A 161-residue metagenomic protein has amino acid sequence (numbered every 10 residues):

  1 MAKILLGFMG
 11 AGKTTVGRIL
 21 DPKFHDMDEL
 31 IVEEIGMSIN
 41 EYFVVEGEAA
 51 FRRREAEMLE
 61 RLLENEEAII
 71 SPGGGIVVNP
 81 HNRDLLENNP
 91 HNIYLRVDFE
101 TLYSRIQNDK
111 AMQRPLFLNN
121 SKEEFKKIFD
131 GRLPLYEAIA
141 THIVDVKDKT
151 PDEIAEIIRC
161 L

Functional and structural regions predicted by a protein language model:
K3, I19, N65, D130-L161: NTP-dependent small-molecule kinase module
F8: P-loop (Walker A) phosphate-binding loop of NTP-binding proteins
A11: ATP-binding Walker
T14: Walker A/P-loop
K23, A68, H91, T141-H142: Well-ordered beta-strand positions
M27-G75, P80-E87, K122, K126 (+1 more regions): ATP-dependent small-molecule kinase phosphotransfer cores that center on conserved nucleotide phosphate-binding segments
G74-I76, D98-E100, K149: Short glycine-rich anion-binding loops that position phosphate/pyrophosphate groups of nucleotides and phosphorylated
N88-L133: A glycine- and Lys/Arg-enriched "phosphate-lid" helix/loop adjacent to the NTP-binding pocket of small-molecule kinases
